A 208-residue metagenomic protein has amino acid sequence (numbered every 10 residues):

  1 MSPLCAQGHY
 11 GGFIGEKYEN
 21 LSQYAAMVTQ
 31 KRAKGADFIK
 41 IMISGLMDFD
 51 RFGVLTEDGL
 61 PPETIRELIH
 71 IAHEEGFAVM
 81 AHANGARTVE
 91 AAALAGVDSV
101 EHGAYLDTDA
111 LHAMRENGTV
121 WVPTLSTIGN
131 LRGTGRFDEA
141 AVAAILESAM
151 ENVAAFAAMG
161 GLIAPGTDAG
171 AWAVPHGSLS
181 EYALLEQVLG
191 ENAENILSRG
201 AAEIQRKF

Functional and structural regions predicted by a protein language model:
M1, I39-I41, V79-A81, V100-E101 (+2 more regions): Hydrophobic faces of well-ordered beta-strands that scaffold small-molecule active sites in alpha/beta enzyme cores
M1-G53, E57-I71, T119-T124: Divalent-metal coordination cores built from histidine and acidic residues
C5-A6, G45-D50, N84-E90, Y105-T108 (+2 more regions): Active-site environment of divalent metal-dependent phosphoester hydrolases
E57-P62, R66, A92-Y105, A173-V188: Short, electropositive alpha-helical surface patch
L68-M80: Short beta-strand/loop segments at the ligand-binding rim of alpha/beta enzyme cores
E74, F137, L146-F208: His/Asp/Glu-enriched, well-ordered alpha-helical/loop segment that forms or immediately abuts the divalent-metal
L94-S99, R115-W121, G160-L162, L189: Glycine-enriched alpha-helix->loop->beta-strand junction motifs that scaffold or abut catalytic
